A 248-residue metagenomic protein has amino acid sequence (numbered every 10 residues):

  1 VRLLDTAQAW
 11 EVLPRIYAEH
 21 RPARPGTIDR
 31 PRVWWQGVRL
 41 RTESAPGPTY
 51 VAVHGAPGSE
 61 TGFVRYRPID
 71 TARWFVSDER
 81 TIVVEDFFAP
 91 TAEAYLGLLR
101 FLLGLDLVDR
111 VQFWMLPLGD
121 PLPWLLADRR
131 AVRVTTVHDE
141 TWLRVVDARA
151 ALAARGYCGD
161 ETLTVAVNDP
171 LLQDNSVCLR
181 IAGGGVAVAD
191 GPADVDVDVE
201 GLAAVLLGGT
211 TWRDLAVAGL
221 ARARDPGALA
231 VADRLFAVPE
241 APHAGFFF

Functional and structural regions predicted by a protein language model:
R2-F248: Intrinsically disordered, low-complexity, positively biased terminal segments
